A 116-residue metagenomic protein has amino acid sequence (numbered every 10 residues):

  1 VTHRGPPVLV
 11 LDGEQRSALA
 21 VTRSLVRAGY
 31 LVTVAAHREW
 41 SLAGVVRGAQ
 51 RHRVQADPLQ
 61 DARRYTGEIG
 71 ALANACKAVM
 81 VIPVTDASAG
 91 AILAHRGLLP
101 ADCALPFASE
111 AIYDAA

Functional and structural regions predicted by a protein language model:
V1-A111: ATP-binding N-terminal substructure of ATP-dependent carboxylate-amine bond-forming enzymes
I112-A116: Short beta-strand to alpha-helix junction loop
